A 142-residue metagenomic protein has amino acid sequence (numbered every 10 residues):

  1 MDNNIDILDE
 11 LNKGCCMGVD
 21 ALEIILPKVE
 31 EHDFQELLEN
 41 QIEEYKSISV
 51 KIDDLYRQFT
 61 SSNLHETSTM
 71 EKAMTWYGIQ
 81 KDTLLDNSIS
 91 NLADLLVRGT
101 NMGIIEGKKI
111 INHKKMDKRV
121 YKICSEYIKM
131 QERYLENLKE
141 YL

Functional and structural regions predicted by a protein language model:
M1-N4, G18, E30-E31, R57-F59 (+2 more regions): Generic detector of short, locally flexible boundary/turn motifs and exposed helical patches
M1-V29, N91-K115: Alpha-helical bundle segments that constitute or directly flank the non-heme di-iron/ferroxidase center
N3-L11, H32-V50, I89-A93, R119-M130: Alpha-helical scaffold segments that form or flank carboxylate-/histidine-based iron centers
N12, C16-V19, L26, E39-I42 (+6 more regions): Generic structural concept
V19, S49, D53-Y56, Y77 (+4 more regions): A structural signal for well-ordered alpha-helices, especially hydrophobic packing surfaces of coiled-coils
E23, P27-F34, R57, S61 (+2 more regions): Short, flexible helix-adjacent loops and helix caps
V50, D54-M102: Carboxylate-rich helix-loop segments that flank metal/cofactor sites and access channels in metalloenzymes
S61-T67, K115-K122: Short, highly charge-biased, low-complexity peptide segments
